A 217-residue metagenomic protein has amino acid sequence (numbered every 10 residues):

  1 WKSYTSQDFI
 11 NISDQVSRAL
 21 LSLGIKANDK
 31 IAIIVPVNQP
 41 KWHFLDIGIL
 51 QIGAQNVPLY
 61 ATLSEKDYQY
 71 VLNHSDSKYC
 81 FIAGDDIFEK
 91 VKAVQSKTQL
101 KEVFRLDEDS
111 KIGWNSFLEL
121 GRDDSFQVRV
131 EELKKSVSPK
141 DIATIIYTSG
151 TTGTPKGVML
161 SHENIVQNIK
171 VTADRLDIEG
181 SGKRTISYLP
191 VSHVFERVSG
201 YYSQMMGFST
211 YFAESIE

Functional and structural regions predicted by a protein language model:
W1-G24, D29-P40, L45-I47, S64-Q69 (+2 more regions): Conserved AMP-binding/adenylate-forming core of the ANL superfamily
S3-D8, A143-I169: Conserved AMP-binding A3 loop
L23, Q51-L120: Structural core segment of the AMP-binding/adenylate-forming
I31, I49, C80, I142 (+3 more regions): Conserved S/T- and glycine-rich ATP-binding loop of Class I adenylate-forming
P36-Q39, L189-H193: AMP-binding (ANL) adenylation modules
P36-V57, A61-E65, N73-Y79, K183-R184 (+1 more regions): A short helix-loop-beta submotif of the ANL/AMP-binding
R105, D124-Y147, T154, I178-R184: Conserved pre-ATP/AMP-binding loop-to-beta segment of ANL
V166-R184, V191-E217: Conserved AMP-binding/adenylation subdomain of ANL enzymes
